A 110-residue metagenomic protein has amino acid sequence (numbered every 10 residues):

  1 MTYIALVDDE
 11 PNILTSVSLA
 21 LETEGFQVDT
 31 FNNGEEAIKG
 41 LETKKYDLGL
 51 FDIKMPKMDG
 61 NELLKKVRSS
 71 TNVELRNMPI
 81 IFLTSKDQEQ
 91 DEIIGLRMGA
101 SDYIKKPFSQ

Functional and structural regions predicted by a protein language model:
P11-D29: Two-component/phosphorelay signaling modules centered on CheY-like receiver
L14, P56-K57, Q88, K106: The feature encodes the CheY-like receiver
F31-E35, E92: Conserved Asp/Asn-Gly motif in the active-site loop of CheY-like receiver
K45-L50: Active-site beta3 strand of CheY-like receiver
M55, G95: Receiver (REC) domain active-site loop signature in two-component systems and cognate sites in sensor histidine kinases
